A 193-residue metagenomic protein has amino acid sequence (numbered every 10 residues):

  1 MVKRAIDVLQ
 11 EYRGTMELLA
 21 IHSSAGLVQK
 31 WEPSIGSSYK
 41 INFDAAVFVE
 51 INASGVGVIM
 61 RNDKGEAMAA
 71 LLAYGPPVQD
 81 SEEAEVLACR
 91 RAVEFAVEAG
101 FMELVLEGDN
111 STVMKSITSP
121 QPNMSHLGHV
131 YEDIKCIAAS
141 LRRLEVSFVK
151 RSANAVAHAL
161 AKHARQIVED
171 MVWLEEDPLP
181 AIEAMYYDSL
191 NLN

Functional and structural regions predicted by a protein language model:
M1-N193: Primary recognition of RNase H-like, Mg2+-dependent phosphodiesterase/nuclease domains
